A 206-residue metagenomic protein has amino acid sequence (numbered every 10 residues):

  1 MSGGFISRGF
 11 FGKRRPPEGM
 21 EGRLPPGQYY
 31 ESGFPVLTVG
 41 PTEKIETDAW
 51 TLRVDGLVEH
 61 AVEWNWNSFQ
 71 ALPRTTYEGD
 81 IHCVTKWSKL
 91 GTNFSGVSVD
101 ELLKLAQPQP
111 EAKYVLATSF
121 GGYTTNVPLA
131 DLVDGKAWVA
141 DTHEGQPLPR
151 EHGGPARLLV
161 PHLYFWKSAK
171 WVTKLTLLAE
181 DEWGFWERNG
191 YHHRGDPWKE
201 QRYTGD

Functional and structural regions predicted by a protein language model:
S2-D206: Structured, non-membrane catalytic/scaffold regions adjacent to prosthetic-group chemistry
